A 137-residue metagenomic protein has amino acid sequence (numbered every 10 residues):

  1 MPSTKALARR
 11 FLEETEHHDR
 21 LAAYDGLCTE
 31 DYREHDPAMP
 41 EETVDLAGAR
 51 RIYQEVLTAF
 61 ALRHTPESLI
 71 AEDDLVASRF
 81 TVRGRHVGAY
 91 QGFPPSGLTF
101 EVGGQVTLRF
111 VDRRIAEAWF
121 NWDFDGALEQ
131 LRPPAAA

Functional and structural regions predicted by a protein language model:
M1-A137: C-terminal and inter-domain tail/linker signature
